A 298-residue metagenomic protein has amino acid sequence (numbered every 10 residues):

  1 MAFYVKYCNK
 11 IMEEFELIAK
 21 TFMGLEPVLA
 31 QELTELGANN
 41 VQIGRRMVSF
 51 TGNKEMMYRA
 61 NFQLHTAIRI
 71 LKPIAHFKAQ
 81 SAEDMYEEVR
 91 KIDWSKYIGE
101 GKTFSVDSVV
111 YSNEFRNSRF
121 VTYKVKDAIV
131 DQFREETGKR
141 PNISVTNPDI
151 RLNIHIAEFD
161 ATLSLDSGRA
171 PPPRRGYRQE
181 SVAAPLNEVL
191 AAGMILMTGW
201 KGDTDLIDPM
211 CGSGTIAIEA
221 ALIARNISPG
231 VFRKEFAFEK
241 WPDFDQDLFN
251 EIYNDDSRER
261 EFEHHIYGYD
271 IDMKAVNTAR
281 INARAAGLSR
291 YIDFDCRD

Functional and structural regions predicted by a protein language model:
M1-I11: N-terminal amphipathic/basic-hydrophobic helices that include classical n-h-c signal peptides and signal-anchor
N9, E13-P148: Non-catalytic nucleic-acid substrate-recognition regions in nucleic-acid-modifying enzymes
F15-E35, Q42, V48-H65, I156-D203 (+2 more regions): S-adenosyl-L-methionine
V48-S49, N147-I156, S213-G214: Beta-rich nucleic-acid/ligand-interaction surfaces
W94-S95, N142, R151-N153, M197 (+1 more regions): A generic local secondary-structure boundary/capping motif
T103-S105, R151, Y291-D293: Residues at or immediately flanking beta-strands
V109, P172-R175, S257-R260: Short glycine/proline-rich turn/loop motifs
L186-R297: Conserved S-adenosyl-L-methionine
